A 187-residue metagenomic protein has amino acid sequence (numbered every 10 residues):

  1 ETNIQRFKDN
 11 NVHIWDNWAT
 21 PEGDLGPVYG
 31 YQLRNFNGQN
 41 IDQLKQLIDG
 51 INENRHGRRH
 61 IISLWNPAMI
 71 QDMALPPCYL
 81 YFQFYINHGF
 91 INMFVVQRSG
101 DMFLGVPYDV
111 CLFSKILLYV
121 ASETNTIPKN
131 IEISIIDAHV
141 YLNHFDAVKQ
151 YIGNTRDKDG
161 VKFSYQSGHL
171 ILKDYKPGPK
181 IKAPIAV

Functional and structural regions predicted by a protein language model:
E1-V187: Terminal, non-catalytic protein-protein interaction segments that mediate quaternary/complex assembly
